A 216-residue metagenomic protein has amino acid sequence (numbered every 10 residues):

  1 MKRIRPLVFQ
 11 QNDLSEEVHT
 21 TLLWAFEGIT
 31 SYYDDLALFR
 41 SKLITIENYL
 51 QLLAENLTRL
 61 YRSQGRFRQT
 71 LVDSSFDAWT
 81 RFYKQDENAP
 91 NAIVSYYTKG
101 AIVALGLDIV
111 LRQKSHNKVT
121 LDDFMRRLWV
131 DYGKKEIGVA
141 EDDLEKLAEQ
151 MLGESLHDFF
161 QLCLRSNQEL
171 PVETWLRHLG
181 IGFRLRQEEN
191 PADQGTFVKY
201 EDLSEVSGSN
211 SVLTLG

Functional and structural regions predicted by a protein language model:
M1-G65: Zinc-dependent metallopeptidase catalytic helix centered on the HExxH motif and its immediate flanking segment
M1-R5, D34-L43, D108, R112 (+4 more regions): Hydrophobic/aromatic-lined pockets within catalytic cores
V18-A25, S41, T45, A92-K99 (+4 more regions): Extracytoplasmic/periplasmic, Sec-exported soluble proteins
S41-L52, K118-F124, F159-L162: Surface-exposed patches in mature extracellular/periplasmic domains of secreted proteins
L52-N56, F124-R127, D131, L162-S166 (+1 more regions): Short acidic/histidine-centered micro-motifs embedded in hydrophobic/aromatic stretches that mark compact functional
N56-G138, L144, E154-H157: Pan-zinc metallopeptidase signature
G133-G216: Beta/coil-rich, acidic/histidine-enriched accessory regions frequently appended to metallopeptidases
